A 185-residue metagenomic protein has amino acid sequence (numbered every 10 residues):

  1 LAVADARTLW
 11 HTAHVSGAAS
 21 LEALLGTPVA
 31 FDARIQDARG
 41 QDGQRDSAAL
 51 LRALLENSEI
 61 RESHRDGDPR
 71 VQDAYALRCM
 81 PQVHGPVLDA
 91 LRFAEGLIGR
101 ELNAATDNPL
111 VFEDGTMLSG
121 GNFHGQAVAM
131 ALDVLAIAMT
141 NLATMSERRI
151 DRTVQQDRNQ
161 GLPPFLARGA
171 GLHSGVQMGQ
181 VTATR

Functional and structural regions predicted by a protein language model:
L1, G26-A30, D37, C79 (+3 more regions): Proteins with a high burden of low-complexity, intrinsically disordered sequence enriched in S/T/G/P/A and R, requiring
L1-H11, A167-G175: Glycine-rich beta->alpha junctions and the first turn(s) of the following alpha-helix
A2, A6, M80-V83, V87 (+1 more regions): Charged, low-complexity, helix-prone segments enriched in Lys/Glu/Asp/Gln
A2, A6-L9, S16, A23-G26: Conserved amphipathic alpha-helical "coupling/scaffold" segments that transmit conformational changes between domains
W10-V15, D32-Q36, S146-R158: Short alpha-helical "patches" and their helix-cap loops
H11, V15-A18, A49, Q160 (+1 more regions): Residues on a specific face of well-ordered alpha-helices
L21-T144, Q160: Accessory "access/gating" subregions that flank catalytic or transport cores
Q126-R185: C-terminal catalytic subdomain
